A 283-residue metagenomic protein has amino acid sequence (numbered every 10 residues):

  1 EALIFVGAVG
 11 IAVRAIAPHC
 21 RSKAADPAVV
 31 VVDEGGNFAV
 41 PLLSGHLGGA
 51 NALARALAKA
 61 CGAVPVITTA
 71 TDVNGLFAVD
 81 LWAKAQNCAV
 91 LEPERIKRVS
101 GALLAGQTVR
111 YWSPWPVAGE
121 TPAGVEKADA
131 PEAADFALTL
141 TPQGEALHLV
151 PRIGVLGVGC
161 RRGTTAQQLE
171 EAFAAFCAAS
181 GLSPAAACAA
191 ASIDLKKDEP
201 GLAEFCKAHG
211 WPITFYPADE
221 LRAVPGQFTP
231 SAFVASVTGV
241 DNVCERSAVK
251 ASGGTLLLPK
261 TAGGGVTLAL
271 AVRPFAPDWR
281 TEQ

Functional and structural regions predicted by a protein language model:
E1-A2, V6-N51, A56-E92, I96-K197 (+3 more regions): Conserved mixed alpha/beta catalytic, RNA-binding, or beta-rich assembly cores of soluble enzyme, regulatory
V13, V64-V73, L103-P114, F215-V234 (+1 more regions): Hydrophobic transmembrane alpha-helix bundles
I193-A248, S252-L256, A262-V266: C-terminal non-catalytic interaction/assembly regions of soluble proteins
T255-Q283: Extended alpha-helical regions
